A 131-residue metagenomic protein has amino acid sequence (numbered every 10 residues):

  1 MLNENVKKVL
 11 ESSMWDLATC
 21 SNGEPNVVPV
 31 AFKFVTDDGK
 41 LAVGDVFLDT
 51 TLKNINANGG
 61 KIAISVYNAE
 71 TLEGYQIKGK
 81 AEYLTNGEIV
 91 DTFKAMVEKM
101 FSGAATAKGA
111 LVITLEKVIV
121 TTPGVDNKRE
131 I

Functional and structural regions predicted by a protein language model:
M1-I131: Binding-site signature for planar aromatic cofactors or substrates
